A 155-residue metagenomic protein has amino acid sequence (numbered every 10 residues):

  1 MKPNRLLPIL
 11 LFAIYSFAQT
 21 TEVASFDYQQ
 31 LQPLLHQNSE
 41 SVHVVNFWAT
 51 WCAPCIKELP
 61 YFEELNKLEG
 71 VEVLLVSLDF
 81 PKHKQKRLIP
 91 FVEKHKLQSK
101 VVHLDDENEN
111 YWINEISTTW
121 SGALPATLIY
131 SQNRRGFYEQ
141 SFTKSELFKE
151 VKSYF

Functional and structural regions predicted by a protein language model:
M1-F26: Bacterial Sec-dependent N-terminal signal peptides
E22-V42: A short beta-strand-turn-helix
V42-H43, P125: Alpha/beta-hydrolase fold active-site loops
V44-V45, V73: Hydrophobic beta-strand anchors of alpha/beta hydrolase catalytic cores
F47-Y61: Conserved redox-active cysteine motifs that mediate thiol-disulfide chemistry, especially di-cysteine Cys-X(1-2)-Cys
L59-H95, E109-W112: Structural microenvironment flanking redox-active thiols in thiol-disulfide oxidoreductases
F91-L124, Q132: Short, internal strand/loop/helix patches that form the active-site neighborhood or redox-interaction surface
L124-F155: Thiol-/selenol-based redox modules, centered on thioredoxin-like and closely related oxidoreductase domains
